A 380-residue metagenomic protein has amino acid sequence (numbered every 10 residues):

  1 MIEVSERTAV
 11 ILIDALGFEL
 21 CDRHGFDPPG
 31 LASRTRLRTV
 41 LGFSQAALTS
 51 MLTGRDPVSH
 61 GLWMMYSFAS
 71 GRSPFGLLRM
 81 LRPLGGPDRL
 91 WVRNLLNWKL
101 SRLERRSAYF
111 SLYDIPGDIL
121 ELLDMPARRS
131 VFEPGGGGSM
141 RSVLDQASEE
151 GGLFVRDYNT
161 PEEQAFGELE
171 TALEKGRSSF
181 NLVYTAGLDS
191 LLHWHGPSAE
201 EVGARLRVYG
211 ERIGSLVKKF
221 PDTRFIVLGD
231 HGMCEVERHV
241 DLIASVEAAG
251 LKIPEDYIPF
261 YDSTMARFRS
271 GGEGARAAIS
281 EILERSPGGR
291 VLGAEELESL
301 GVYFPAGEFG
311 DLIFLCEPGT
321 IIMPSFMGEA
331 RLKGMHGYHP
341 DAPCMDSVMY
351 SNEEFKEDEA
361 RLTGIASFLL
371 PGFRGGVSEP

Functional and structural regions predicted by a protein language model:
E3, M233-S270: Acidic/histidine-rich catalytic neighborhood
V4-T8: Extreme N-terminal starter segment of soluble prokaryotic enzymes
A9-I13, F18, R205-V246, M349 (+1 more regions): Metal-dependent active-site segment of extracytoplasmic phospho-/sulfohydrolases and closely related
F18-C21, S59-G61, S73, S190-L192 (+4 more regions): Short catalytic/ligand-binding loop motif for oxyanion handling, primarily in non-cytosolic enzymes, centered on
F18-Y66: Short, structured active-site-proximal loop/turn typified by the sulfatase FGly-forming signature C/S-X-P-X-R
S33-S50, K252-S270, A342: A short, conserved beta-to-alpha structural element at the edge of catalytic cores that scaffolds binding
R55-G196, R205, A278, E284-G288 (+1 more regions): His/Asp/Glu-rich, glycine-adjacent segments that coordinate divalent cations and/or stabilize oxyanion chemistry on
I258-V377: Active-site neighborhoods of enzymes that stabilize oxyanions during catalysis
